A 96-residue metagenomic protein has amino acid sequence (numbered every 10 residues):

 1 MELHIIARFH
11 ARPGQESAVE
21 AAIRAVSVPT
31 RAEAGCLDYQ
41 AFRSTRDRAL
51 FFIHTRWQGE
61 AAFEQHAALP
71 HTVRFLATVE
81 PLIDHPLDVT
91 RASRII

Functional and structural regions predicted by a protein language model:
L3-F9, Q40-A67, D88: Short, well-ordered beta-strand segments in beta-rich or mixed alpha/beta enzyme and ligand-binding folds
L3-L37: N-terminal first-folded block
A25-L37, R56-D88: An amphipathic, aromatic/His-enriched active-site/gating alpha helix that lines ligand/cofactor pockets
R91-I96: Short hydrophobic/aromatic patches at helix-to-coil boundaries
